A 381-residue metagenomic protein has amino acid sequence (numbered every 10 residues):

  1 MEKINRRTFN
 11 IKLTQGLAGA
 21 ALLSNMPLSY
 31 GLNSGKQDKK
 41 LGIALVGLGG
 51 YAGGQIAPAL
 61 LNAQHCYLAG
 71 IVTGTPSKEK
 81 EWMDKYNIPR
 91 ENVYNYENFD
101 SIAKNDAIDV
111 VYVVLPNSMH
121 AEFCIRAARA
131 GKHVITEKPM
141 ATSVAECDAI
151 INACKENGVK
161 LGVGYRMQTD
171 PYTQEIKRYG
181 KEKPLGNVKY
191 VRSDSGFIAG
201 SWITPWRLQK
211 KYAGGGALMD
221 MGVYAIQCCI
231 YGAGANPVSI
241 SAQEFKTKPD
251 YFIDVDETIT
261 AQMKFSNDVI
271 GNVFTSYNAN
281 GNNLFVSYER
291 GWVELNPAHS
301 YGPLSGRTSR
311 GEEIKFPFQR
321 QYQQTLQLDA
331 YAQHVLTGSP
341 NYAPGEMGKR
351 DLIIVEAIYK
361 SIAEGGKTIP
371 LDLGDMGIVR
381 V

Functional and structural regions predicted by a protein language model:
M1-N5: N-terminal secretory signal peptides
N10-Q37, V110-Y112, Q333-V381: C-terminal helix-rich "cap/oligomerization" subdomain common to oxidoreductases
G16-Y86: N-terminal Rossmann-like dinucleotide-binding module
L45, T136, L161-V163, L295: Hydrophobic residues in well-ordered beta-strands that form the structural core
Y51, M167-F252, G365: Predominantly a Rossmann-like dinucleotide-binding segment in NAD(P)-dependent oxidoreductases
E91-A153: Beta-loop-alpha module in the N-terminal Rossmann-like domain of NAD(P)-dependent dehydrogenases, especially those
A149-R166, K189: Rossmann-fold dehydrogenase core element
D250-D256, K264-Q327, P344, I358 (+1 more regions): NAD(P)-dinucleotide binding in Rossmann-like oxidoreductases
